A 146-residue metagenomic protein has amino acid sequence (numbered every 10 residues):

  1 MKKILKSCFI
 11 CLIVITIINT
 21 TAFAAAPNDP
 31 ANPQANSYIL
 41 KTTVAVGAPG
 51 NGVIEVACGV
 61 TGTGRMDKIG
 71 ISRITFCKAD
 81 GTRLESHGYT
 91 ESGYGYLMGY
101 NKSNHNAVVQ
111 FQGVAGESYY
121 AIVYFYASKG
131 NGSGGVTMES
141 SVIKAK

Functional and structural regions predicted by a protein language model:
K2-A24: Sec-dependent N-terminal signal peptides of Gram-positive bacterial secreted proteins and lipoproteins
F23-K146: Mature extracytoplasmic or otherwise solvent-exposed domains
